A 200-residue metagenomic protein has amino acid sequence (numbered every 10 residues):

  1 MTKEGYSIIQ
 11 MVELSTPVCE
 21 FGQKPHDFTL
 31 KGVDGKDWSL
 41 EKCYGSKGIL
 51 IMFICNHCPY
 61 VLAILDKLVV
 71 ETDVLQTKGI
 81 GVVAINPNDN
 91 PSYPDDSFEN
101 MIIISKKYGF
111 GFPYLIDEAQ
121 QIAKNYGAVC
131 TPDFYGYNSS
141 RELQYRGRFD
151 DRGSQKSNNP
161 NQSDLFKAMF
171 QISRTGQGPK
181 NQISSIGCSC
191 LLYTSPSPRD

Functional and structural regions predicted by a protein language model:
T2-R174, G178-N181: Chalcogenol-based redox active-site neighborhoods
S185-L192: A short, charged, Gly/Pro-tolerant segment at domain boundaries
Y193-D200: Conserved small/polar residues in nucleotide/adenosyl-binding loops
